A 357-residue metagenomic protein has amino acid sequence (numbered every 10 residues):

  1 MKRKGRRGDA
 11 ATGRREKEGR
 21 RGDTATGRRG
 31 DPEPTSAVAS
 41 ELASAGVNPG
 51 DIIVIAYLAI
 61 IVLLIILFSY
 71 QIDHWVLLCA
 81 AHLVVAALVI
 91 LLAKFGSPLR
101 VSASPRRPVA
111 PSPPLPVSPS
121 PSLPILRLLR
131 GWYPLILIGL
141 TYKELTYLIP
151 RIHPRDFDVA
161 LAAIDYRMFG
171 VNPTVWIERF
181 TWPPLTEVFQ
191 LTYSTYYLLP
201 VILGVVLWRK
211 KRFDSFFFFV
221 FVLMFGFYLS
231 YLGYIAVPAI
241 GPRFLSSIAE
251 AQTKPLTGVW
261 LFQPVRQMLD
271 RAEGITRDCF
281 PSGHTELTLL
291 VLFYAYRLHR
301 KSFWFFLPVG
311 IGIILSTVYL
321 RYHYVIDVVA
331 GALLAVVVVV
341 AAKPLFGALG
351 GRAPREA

Functional and structural regions predicted by a protein language model:
R7, R15, R21-G22, G27-R29 (+1 more regions): Intrinsically disordered, low-complexity proline-rich regions
A39, G46-A87, R106, P111 (+1 more regions): N-terminal transmembrane-helix/juxtamembrane module of multi-pass inner/ER membrane proteins
Y57-I66, L140, F227-Y234, I311-Y319: Aromatic-anchored segments of alpha-helical transmembrane domains
L128-W132, V201-P238, L245-A249: Interfacial segments of alpha-helical transmembrane regions
I136-L137, T141-H153, A160, M224-L256: Aromatic-rich transmembrane-lumenal/periplasmic boundary elements in polytopic membrane proteins
I202-R209, T285-F303, L333-P344: Membrane-interfacial alpha-helical segments at the cytosolic side of multi-pass membrane proteins
L232-L298: Membrane-interfacial catalytic/cofactor-binding modules of polytopic membrane enzymes
G241-F244, C279, G312-V337: Interfacial helix-loop-helix junctions of multi-pass membrane proteins
